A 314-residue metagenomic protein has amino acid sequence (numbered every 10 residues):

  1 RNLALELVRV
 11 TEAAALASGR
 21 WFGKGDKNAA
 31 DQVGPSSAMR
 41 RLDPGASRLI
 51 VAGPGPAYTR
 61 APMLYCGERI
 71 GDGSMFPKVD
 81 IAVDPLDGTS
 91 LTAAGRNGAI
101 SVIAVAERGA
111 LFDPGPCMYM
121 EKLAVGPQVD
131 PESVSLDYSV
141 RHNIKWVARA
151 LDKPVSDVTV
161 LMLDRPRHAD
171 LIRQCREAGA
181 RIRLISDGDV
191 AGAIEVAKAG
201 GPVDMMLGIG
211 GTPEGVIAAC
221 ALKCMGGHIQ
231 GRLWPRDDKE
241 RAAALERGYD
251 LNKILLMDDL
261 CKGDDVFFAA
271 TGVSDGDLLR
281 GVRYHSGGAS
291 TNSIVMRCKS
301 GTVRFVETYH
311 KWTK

Functional and structural regions predicted by a protein language model:
R1-A82, V190-A191, D264, G272 (+1 more regions): N-terminal subdomain of lithium-sensitive/metallo-dependent phosphomonoesterases centered on the IMPase/IPPase/PAP
L3, E195-K314: Oxyanion/phosphate-interacting regions
D43-P44, I70-F76, D84, T92-R96 (+5 more regions): Solvent-exposed alpha-helices and their adjacent loops that cap or buttress functional pockets in soluble metabolic
L49-P54, I81-V83, T92-A94, D113-P114 (+5 more regions): General beta-strand structural signal in soluble alpha/beta enzymes
G67-D72, N97-L111, G200-P202, K223-G227: A glycine- and small-aliphatic-rich helix-loop capping segment at beta-alpha/alpha-beta transitions that lines
F76-D87, L91-F112: DPxDG-like acidic metal-binding loop motif
V102-L184, G276-R283, A289-T313: Acidic beta-strand-loop-alpha-helix segment within the catalytic core of divalent metal-dependent phosphate-processing
R165-L171, R176-G208, E214-V216: A contiguous, surface-oriented mixed alpha/beta subdomain in the mid-to-C-terminal portion of proteins that forms
